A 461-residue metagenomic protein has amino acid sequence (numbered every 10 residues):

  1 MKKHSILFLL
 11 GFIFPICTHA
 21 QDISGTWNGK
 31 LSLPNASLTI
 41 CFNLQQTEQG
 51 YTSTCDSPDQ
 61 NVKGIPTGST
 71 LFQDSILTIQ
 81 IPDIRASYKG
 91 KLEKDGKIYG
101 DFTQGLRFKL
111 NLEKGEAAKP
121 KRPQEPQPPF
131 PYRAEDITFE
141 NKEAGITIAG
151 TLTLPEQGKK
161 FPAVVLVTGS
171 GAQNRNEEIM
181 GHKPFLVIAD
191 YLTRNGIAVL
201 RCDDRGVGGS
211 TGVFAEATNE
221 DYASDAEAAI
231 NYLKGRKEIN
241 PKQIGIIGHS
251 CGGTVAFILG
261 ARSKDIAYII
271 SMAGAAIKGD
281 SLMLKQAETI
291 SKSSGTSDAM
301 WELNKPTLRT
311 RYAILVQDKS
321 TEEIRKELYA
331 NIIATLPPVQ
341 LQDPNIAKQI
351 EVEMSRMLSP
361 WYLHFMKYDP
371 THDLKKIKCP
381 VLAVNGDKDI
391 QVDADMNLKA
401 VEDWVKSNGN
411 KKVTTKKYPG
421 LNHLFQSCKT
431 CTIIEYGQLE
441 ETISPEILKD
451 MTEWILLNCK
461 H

Functional and structural regions predicted by a protein language model:
Q21-E93, K97-Q104, Q124, F185: Central antiparallel beta-sheet cores of small beta-barrel/beta-sandwich binding domains
A117-K159: N-terminal cap/lid segment of alpha/beta-hydrolase-fold proteins
K159-F161, S170-N195, L200, G279 (+1 more regions): Short substrate-entry loop that stabilizes the transition state in hydrolases
E216-K237: Alpha/beta-hydrolase active-site loop
E238-S250: Alpha/beta-hydrolase fold nucleophile elbow
I270-K375: Accessory cap/linker subdomain of secreted extracellular hydrolases
I377, A383-N385: Short beta-strand/loop motif that positions the catalytic acidic residue of the alpha/beta-hydrolase fold
I390-L398: Conserved alpha/beta-hydrolase "acid-adjacent" motif
